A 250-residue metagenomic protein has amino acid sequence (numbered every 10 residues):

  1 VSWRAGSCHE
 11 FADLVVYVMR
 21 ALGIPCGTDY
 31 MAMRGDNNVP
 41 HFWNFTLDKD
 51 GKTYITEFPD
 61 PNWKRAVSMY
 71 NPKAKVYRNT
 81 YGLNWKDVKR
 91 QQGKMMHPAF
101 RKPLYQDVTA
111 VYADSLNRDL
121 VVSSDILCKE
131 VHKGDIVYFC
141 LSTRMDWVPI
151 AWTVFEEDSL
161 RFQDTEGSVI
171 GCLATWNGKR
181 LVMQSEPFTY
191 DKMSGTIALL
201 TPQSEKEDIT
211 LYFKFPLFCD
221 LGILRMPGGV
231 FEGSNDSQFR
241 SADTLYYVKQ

Functional and structural regions predicted by a protein language model:
V1-F100: Hydrophobic/aromatic-rich core segments of domains that either
K49, E157-K179: Short Pro-Gly-centered beta-turn/loop motif in secreted/extracellular proteins
Q92-D119: Beta-strand-rich domain onsets/edges
R118-E130, L211-L217: A short, amphipathic beta-strand motif
R144-S159: Short, acidic Ser/Thr/Gly-rich low-complexity loop/linker segments typical of extracellular and cell-surface proteins
W176-S204: Structured interaction patches on ligand/partner-binding surfaces of diverse proteins
A198-M226, F231: Compositionally biased low-complexity segments at domain edges in trafficked proteins and select soluble regulators
R225-Q250: Trp- and acidic/polar-enriched beta-sheet ligand-binding modules for extracellular glycan and matrix recognition
